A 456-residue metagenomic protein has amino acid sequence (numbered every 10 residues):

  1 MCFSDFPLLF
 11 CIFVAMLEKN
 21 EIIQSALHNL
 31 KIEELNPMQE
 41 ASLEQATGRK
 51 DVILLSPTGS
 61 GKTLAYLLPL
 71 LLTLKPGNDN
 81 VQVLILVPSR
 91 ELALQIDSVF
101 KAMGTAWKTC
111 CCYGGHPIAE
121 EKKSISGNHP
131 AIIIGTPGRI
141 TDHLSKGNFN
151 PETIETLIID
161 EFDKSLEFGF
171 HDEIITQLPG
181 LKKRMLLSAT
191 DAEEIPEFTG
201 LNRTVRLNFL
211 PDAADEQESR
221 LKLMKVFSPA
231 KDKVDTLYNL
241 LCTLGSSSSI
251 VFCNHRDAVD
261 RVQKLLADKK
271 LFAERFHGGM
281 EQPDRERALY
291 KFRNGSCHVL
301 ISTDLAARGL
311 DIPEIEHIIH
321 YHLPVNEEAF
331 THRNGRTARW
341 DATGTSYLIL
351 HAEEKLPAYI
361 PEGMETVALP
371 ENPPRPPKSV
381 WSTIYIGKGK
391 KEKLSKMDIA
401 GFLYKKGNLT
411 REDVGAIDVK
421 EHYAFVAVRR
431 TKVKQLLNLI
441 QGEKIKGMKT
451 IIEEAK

Functional and structural regions predicted by a protein language model:
V14-L55: Conserved pre-motif I regulatory segment
E44-G48, L64-N78, K101: Walker A/P-loop NTP-binding motif
D79-D142, T156, F272-F276: Conserved nucleic-acid-binding Ia/Ib motif block in the N-terminal RecA-like helicase ATPase lobe
E121-K122, F272-E274, M280-S302: Conserved helicase ATPase core of P-loop NTP-dependent helicases/translocases
N150-A213: Post-DEXD/H (motif II) to motif III coupling segment of the RecA-like Helicase ATP-binding lobe
R220-L265: Conserved interdomain hinge at the start of the Helicase C-terminal
L310-H322, T345-Y347: A short beta-strand element within the Helicase C-terminal
R336-E362: Conserved segment of the helicase C-terminal RecA-like domain
